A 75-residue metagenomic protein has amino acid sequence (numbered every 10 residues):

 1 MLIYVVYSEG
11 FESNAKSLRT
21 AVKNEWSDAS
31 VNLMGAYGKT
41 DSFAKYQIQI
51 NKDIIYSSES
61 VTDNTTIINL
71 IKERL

Functional and structural regions predicted by a protein language model:
M1, K23, S27-A29, L33 (+1 more regions): A domain-level signal for the structural core that forms small-molecule/cofactor-binding pockets and catalytic centers
M1-E25: Local sequence-structure signature of Cys/Sec-based thiol-disulfide redox active-site neighborhoods
Y7, S27-D41: Thiol-based oxidoreductase modules, predominantly thioredoxin-like and allied folds used for disulfide exchange
V22, I50-K52: Residue-level signal for short segments within beta-strands and strand-turn junctions of well-structured beta-sheet
V31, I48-I50, I71: Hydrophobic aliphatic residue packing
T40-I50: Structural micro-motif
D53-L75: Non-catalytic, surface beta->alpha helical segment in thiol-disulfide oxidoreductase systems
